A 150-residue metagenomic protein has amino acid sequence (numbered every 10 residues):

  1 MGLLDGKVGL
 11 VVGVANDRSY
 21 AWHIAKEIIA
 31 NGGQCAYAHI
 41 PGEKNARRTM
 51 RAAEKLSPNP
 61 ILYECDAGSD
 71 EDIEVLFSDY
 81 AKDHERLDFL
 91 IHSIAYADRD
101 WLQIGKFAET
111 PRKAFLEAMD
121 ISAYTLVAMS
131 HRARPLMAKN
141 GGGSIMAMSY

Functional and structural regions predicted by a protein language model:
G2-A38: Canonical Rossmann dinucleotide-binding motif of NAD(H)/NADP(H)-dependent dehydrogenases/reductases, specifically
V12-V14, A38, S93, G142-Y150: SDR active-site strand-loop-helix element
P41-E43: Residues in the short beta-alpha loop(s) of Rossmann-like NAD(P)-binding domains
A53-E71: Rossmann-fold cofactor-recognition segment
E64-C65, E85-Q103, S122, A147: Rossmann-fold scaffold of SDR-type NAD(P)-dependent oxidoreductases
G68-D83: Conserved Rossmann-fold cofactor-binding substructure of NAD(P)-dependent oxidoreductases
S78, K82, A95-Y96, E117-G141: Amphipathic alpha-helical dimer-interface segment in Rossmann-like NAD(P)H-dependent oxidoreductases
D88, K106-A128, G142, M146: Catalytic Tyr-X3-Lys loop
